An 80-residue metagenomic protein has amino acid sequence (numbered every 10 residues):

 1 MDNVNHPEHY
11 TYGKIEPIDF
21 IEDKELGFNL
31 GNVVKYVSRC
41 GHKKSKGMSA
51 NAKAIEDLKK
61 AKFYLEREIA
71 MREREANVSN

Functional and structural regions predicted by a protein language model:
M1-N80: Intrinsically disordered, low-complexity regulatory regions that flank transcription factor DNA-binding cores
